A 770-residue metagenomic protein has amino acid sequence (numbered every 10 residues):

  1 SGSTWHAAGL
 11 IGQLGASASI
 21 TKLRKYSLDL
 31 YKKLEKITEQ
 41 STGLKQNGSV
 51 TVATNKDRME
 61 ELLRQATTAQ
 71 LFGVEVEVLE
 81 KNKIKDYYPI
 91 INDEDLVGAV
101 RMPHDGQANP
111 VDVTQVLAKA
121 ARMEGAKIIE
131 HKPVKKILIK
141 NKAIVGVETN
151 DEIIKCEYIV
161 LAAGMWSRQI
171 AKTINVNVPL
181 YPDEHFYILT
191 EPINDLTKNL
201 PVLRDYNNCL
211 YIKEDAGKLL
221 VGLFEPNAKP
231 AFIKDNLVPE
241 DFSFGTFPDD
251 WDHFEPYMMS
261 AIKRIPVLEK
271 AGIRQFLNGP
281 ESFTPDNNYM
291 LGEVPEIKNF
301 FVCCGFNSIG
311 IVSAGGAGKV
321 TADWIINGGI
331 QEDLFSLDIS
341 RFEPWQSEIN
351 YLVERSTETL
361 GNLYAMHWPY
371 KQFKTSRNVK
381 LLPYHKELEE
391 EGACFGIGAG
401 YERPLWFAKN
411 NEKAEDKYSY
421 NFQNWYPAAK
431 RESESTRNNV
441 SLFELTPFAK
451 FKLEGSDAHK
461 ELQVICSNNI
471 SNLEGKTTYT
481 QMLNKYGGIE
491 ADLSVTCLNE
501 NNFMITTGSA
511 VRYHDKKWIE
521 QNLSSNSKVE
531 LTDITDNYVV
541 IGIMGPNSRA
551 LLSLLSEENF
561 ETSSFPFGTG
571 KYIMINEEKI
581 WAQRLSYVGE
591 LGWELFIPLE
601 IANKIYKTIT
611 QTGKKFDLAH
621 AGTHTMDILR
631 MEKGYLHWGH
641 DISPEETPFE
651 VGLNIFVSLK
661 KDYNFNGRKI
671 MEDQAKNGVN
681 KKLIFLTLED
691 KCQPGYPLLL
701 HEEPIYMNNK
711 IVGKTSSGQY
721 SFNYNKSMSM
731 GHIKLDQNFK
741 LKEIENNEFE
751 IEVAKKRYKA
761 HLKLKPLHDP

Functional and structural regions predicted by a protein language model:
H6-Q13, N47-T51, I174-K198, P256 (+5 more regions): Central beta-strand plus flanking loop segment that forms part of the substrate or channel wall within the catalytic
A8-L10, A16, D105-P110, N207-Y211 (+6 more regions): Glycine-rich phosphate/pyrophosphate-binding beta-alpha loops
A8-Y87, N207-I212, A216-L220, G245 (+3 more regions): Dinucleotide-binding Rossmann-like beta1-alpha1 core, especially the glycine-rich loop that anchors the ADP
G12-L14, A18, K136-D250, P256-V267 (+3 more regions): Flavin-dependent oxidoreductases
V100-Y158: Helical element adjacent to the flavin cofactor pocket in flavoenzyme catalytic cores
N207, G245-K380: C-terminal catalytic lobe of FAD-dependent flavoproteins
S336, R341-L483, G488-E490: Acidic, proline/glycine-enriched N-terminal capping motif
A365-I397, R403-L405, N421-N424, L498-P770: Conserved, structured C-terminal
